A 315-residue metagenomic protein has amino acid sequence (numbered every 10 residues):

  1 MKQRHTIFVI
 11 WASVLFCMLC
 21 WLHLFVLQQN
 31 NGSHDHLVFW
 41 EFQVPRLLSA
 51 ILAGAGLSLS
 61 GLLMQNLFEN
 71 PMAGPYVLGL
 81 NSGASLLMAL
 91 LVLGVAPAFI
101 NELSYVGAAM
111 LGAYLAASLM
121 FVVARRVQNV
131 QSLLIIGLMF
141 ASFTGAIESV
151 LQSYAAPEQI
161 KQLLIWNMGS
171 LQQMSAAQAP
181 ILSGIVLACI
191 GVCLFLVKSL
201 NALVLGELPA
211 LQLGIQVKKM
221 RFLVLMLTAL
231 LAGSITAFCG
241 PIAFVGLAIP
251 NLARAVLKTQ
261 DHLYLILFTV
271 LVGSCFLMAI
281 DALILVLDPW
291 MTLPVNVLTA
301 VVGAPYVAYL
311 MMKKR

Functional and structural regions predicted by a protein language model:
M1-R315: Alpha-helical transmembrane segments in inner-membrane proteins
